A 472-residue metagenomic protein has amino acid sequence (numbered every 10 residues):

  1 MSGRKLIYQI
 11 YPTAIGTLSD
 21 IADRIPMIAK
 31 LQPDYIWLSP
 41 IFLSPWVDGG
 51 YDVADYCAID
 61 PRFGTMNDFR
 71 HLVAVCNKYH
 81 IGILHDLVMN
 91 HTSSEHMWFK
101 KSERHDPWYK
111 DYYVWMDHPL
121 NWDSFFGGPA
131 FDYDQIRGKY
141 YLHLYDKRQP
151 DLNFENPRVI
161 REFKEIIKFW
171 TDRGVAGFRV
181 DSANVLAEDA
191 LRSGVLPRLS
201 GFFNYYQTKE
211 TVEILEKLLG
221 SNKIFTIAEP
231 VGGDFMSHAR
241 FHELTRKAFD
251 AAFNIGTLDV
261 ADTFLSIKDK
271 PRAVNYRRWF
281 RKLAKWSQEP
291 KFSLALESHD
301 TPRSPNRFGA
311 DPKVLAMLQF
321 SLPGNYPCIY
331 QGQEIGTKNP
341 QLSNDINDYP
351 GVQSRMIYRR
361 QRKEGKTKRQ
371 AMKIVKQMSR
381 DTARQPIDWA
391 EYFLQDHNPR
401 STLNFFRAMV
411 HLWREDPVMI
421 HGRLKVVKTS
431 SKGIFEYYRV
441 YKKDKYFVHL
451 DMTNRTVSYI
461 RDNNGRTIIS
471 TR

Functional and structural regions predicted by a protein language model:
M1-K168, D172, V185-L244, D451: Acidic/aromatic-lined carbohydrate-recognition and catalytic surfaces of CAZymes acting on diverse glycans
S2-G3, E216, A248, V274-R277 (+3 more regions): Loop/helix patches that line or flank the sugar-binding groove of alpha-linked glycan CAZymes
K5-I7, V53, Q149, G177 (+2 more regions): Extracellular structured ligand-interaction cores
Y11, L38-S39, S182, A295 (+1 more regions): A secondary-structure boundary/capping signal
T13-I15, F42-S44, M89-N90, A176 (+10 more regions): Short, solvent-exposed loop/turn segments at secondary-structure junctions
D34-Y35, H80-G82, I167, A176-R179 (+5 more regions): Beta-sheet entry/capping signal
V73, H96-P107, W115, R179-F292 (+3 more regions): Active-site-proximal helices and loops of the catalytic beta/alpha 8
E229, L296, S470-T471: Conserved beta-strand termini and adjacent loop/short-helix elements that scaffold enzyme active sites in alpha/beta
